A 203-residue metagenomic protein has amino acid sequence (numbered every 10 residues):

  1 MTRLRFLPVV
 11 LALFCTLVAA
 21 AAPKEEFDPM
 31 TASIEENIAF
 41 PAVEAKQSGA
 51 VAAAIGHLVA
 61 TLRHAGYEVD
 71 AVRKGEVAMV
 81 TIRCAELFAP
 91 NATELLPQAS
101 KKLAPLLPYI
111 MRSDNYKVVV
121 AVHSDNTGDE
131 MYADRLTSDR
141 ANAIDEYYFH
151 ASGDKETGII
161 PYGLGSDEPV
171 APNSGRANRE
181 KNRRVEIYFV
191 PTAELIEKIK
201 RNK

Functional and structural regions predicted by a protein language model:
T2-P8, T16-V77, E94: N-terminal targeting leaders that direct proteins to extracytoplasmic destinations
T16, H64-G66, S113, D154-E156 (+1 more regions): Short, well-ordered coil/turn elements that cap or connect secondary structure elements
P41-S48, E86-L96, E130-D134: Second-shell loop/turn segments in exported
V51-R73, F88-A121, I187, E194 (+1 more regions): Periplasmic peptidoglycan-binding/anchoring modules of Gram-negative envelope and division proteins
E68-D70, V77-L87, K117-A121, N142-A143 (+2 more regions): Soluble periplasmic/extracytoplasmic beta-strand elements of cell-envelope proteins
C84-E86, A92, L107, G165 (+1 more regions): Short, well-ordered turn and helix-capping elements at secondary-structure junctions
H123-K203: Periplasmic OmpA-like peptidoglycan-binding domain that tethers envelope proteins to the cell wall
